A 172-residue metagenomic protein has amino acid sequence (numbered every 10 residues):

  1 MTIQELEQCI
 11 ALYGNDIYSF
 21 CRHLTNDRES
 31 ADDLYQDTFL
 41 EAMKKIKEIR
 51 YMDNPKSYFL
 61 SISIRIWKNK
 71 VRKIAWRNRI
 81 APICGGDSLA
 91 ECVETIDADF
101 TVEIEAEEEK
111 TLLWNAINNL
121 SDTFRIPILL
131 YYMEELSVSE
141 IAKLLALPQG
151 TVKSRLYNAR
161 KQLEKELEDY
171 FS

Functional and structural regions predicted by a protein language model:
M1-Q8, N78-S88, S139, K143-A146 (+1 more regions): C-terminal edge and immediately downstream basic/flexible tail or linker adjoining helix-turn-helix-like DNA-binding
M1-S19, H23, D32: A short, charge-rich alpha-helical start-of-domain segment used by transcription regulators
I17, C21, I46, F59 (+1 more regions): Hydrophobic-face residues of short alpha-helical interaction/recognition segments
Y18, F39, S121, R125 (+1 more regions): C-terminal flanking helix
S19, D33-L40, D53-R65: Structural recognition of an alpha-helix C-terminal capping motif at a helix-to-coil junction
R50, I64-I83, N158: Arg/Lys-rich amphipathic alpha helix in sigma70-family domain 2
R77-A106, K110, S137: Internal acidic/polar
N118-I126, L130, E134-T151, K165: Helix-turn-helix DNA-binding module
